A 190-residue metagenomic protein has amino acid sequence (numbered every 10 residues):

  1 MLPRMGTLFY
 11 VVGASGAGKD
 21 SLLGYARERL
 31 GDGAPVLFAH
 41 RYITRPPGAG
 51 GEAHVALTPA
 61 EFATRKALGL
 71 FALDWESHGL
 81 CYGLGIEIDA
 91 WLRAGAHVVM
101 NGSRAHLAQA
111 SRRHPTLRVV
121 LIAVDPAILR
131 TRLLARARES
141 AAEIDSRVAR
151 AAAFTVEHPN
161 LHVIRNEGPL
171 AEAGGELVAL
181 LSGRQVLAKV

Functional and structural regions predicted by a protein language model:
V11: Hydrophobic anchor at the beta1->P-loop junction of P-loop NTPases
A14: P-loop (Walker A) phosphate-binding loop of NTP-binding proteins
A17: ATP-binding Walker
D20: Walker A/P-loop
E28-F38: Post-Walker A helix-loop "phosphate-sensing" segment adjacent to the P-loop in P-loop NTPases
R41-V98, R104: ATP-dependent small-molecule kinase phosphotransfer cores that center on conserved nucleotide phosphate-binding segments
V98-S103, R112-R136, A151, I164: Conserved phosphate-donor/acceptor-positioning beta-strand/loop module used by diverse small-molecule
T131, A135-E139, V156-V190: NTP-dependent small-molecule kinase module
